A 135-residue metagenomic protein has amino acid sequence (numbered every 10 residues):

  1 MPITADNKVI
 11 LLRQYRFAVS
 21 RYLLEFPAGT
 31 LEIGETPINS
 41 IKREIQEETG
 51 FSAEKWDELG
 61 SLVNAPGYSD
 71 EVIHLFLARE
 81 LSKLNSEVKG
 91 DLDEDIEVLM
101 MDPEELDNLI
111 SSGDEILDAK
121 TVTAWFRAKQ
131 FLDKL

Functional and structural regions predicted by a protein language model:
M1-E25: N-terminal strand-loop-strand
T4, L31-A119: Unchanged
Q130-L135: Generic C-terminal helix-cap and adjacent flexible tail
